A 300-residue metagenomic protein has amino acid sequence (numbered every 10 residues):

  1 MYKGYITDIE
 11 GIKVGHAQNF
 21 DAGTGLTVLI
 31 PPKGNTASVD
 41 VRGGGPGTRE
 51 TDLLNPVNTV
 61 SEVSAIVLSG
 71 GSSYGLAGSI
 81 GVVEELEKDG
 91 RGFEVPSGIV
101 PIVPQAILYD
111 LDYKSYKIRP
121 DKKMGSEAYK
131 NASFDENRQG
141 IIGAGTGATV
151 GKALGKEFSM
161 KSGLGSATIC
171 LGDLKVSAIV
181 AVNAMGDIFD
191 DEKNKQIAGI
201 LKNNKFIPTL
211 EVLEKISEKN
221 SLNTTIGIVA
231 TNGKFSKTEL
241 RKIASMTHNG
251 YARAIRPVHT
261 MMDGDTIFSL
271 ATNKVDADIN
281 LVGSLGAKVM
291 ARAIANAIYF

Functional and structural regions predicted by a protein language model:
M1-S73, A77, K88-F300: A structural signal for small-residue-enriched, beta-sheet-centric alpha/beta enzyme cores and oligomeric scaffold folds
G78-V83: Short Gly/Thr/Asp-enriched flexible loops that form oxyanion-binding sites at enzyme active sites
